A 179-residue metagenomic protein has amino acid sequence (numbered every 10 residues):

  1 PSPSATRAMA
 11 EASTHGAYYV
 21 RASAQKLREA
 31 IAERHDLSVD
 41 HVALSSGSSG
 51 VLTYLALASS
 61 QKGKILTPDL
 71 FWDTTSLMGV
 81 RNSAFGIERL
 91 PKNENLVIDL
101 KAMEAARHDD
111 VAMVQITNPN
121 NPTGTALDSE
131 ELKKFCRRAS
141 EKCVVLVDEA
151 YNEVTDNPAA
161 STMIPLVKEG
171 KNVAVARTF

Functional and structural regions predicted by a protein language model:
P1-G50, Y54: N-terminal small-domain helix-loop-helix segment of the aminotransferase-like
E11, E33, L57, Q61 (+3 more regions): Short, well-ordered alpha-helices that flank and scaffold nucleotide-derived cofactor binding pockets
Y19, S45, E88-P91, A176: Hydrophobic residues at beta-strand termini and immediately following loops that shape nucleotide-binding pockets
V42, I65, I87, V145 (+1 more regions): Hydrophobic/aromatic residues located in beta-strands of well-ordered beta-sheets within soluble catalytic
S48-S49, W72, N118-P122, N152: Short glycine-rich anion-binding loops that position phosphate/pyrophosphate groups of nucleotides and phosphorylated
A58-I116: PLP-dependent aminotransferase-like
I98-D110, P122-V145, E149-F179: Active-site pre-lysine segment of PLP-dependent enzymes
